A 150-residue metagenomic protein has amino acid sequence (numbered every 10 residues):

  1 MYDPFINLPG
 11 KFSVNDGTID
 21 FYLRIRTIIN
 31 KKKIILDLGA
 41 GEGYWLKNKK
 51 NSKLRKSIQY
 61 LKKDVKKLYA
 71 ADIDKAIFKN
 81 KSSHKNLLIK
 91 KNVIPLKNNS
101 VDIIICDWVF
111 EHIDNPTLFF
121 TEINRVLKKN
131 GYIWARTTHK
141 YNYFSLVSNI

Functional and structural regions predicted by a protein language model:
M1-K97, I103, F120: Conserved N-terminal segment of class I S-adenosyl-L-methionine
E42-Y44, I77, N130, K140-Y143: Feature marks short, surface-exposed loop/turn motifs that line or immediately flank catalytic pockets and channel
V93, E111, N142: Active-site micro-motifs of SAM-dependent methyltransferase domains
I103-D114: A short SAM/SAH-binding and catalytic strip from SAM-dependent methyltransferases
D114-L118, S145: Short N-terminal helix/helix-N-cap motif within the alpha/beta-hydrolase-1
T117-Y132: A short glycine-rich, Lys/Arg-flanked "PGG" loop and its adjoining helix->strand segment in the class I
Y132-I150: Conserved class I S-adenosyl-L-methionine
